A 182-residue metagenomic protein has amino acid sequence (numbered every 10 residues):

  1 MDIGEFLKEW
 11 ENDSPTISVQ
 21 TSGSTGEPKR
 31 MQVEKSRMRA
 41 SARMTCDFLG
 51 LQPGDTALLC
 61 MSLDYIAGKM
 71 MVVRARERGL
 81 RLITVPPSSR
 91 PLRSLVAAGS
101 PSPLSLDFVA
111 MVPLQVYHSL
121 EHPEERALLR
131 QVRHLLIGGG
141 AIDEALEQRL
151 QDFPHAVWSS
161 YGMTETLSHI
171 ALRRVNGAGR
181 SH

Functional and structural regions predicted by a protein language model:
M1-E9, E124, L135: ANL superfamily adenylate-forming
D2-L7, A40-D47, Q52: ANL superfamily AMP-binding
I3-Q20, P53: Conserved pre-ATP/AMP-binding loop-to-beta segment of ANL
T16-R43, G50: Conserved AMP-binding A3 loop
T21-S24, A57, V72, V109 (+3 more regions): Conserved S/T- and glycine-rich ATP-binding loop of Class I adenylate-forming
K35-A40, T56-H118: AMP-binding/adenylate-forming
D47-L51, S100-P101, E125-L128: Glycine-rich helix-loop-beta junction characteristic of Rossmann-like nucleotide cofactor-binding loops
H122-G177: Gly/Ser/Thr-rich phosphate-binding loop
